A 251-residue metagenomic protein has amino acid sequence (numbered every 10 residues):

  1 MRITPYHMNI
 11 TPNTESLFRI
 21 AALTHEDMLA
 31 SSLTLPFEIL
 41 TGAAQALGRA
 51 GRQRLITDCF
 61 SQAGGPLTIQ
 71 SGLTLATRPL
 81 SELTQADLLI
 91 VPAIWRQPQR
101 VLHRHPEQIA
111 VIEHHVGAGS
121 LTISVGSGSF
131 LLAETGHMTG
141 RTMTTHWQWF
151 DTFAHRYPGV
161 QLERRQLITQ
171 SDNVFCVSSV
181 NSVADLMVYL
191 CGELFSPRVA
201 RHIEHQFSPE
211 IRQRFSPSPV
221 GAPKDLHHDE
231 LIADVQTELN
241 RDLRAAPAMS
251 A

Functional and structural regions predicted by a protein language model:
M1-T122, L131-E134, R164, V188 (+3 more regions): Extended, subdomain-level signal for the structured scaffold at the beginning of enzyme domains
L17-R19, T142, N173: Residues that mark the start of a beta-strand
S71-A76, P158, V177-S178: Short, surface-exposed amphipathic charged segments that create phosphate/polyanion-binding patches used for binding
Q99-V101, M138-R141, V174-V177, Y189-L190: Flexible, glycine/proline-enriched loop segments at strand-loop-helix junctions that form or flank small-ligand binding
F130-M138, T169, V183-A184: Acidic/polar active-site rim loop that often engages polyanionic ligands
T139-L167, H202-I203: A conserved active-site-flanking secondary-structure segment within enzyme catalytic domains
Q166-Q206: Conserved anion/nucleotide-ligand pocket segment
